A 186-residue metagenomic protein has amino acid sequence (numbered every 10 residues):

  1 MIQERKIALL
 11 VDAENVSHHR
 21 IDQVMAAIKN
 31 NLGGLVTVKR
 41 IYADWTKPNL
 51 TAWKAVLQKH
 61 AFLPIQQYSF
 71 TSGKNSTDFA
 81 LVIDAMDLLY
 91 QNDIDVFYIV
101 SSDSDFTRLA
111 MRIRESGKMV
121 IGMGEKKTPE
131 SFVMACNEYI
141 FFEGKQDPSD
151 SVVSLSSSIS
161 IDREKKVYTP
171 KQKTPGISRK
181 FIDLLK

Functional and structural regions predicted by a protein language model:
M1-D84, L89-Y90, M111, M119: Domain-level signal for Mg2+-assisted phosphodiester chemistry and nucleotide/NA-binding surfaces in nucleic-acid
A13, S69, S102, E125-K126 (+1 more regions): Short, ordered loop/turn segments at secondary-structure junctions
Y42, D95-S102, L109, I113: Acidic beta-strand-to-loop metal/phosphate-binding motif
Y42, I65, Y98, I121-M123 (+1 more regions): Hydrophobic/aromatic beta-strand patches that form the interior of the parallel beta-sheet core in alpha/beta enzyme
L50, F79, T107, K126-V133 (+1 more regions): Amphipathic alpha-helical transducer elements in NTP-driven molecular machines
M111-S154: Intrinsically disordered, low-complexity glycine/proline-rich and charged
D150-K171: Anionic-ligand binding region
E164-K186: Positively charged, polyanion-binding regions of nucleic-acid-associated proteins
